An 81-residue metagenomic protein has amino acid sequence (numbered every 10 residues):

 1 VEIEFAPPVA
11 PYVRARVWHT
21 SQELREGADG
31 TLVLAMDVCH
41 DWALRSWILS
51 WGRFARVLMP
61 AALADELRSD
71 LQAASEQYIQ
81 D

Functional and structural regions predicted by a protein language model:
V1-D81: Polybasic (Lys/Arg-rich)
